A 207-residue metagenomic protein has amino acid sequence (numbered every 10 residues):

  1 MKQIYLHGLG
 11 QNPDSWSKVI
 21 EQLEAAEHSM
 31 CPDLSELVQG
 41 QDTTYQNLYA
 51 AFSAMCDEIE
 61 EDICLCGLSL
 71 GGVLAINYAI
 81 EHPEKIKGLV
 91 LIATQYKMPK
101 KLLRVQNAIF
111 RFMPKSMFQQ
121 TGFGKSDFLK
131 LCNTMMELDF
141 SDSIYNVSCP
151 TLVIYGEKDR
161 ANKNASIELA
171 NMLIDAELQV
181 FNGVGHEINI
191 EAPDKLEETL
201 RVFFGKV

Functional and structural regions predicted by a protein language model:
G8-Q11, S69: Active-site glycine-rich loops that stabilize anionic/oxyanionic intermediates across multiple enzyme folds
G10-K18: Serine-hydrolase catalytic-loop signature spanning alpha/beta hydrolases and amidase-signature enzymes
S17-E21, M30-C64, E198: Active-site loop/oxyanion-hole signature of alpha/beta-hydrolase fold enzymes
Y45, I76, I80-E81, K85-S116 (+1 more regions): Flexible "cap/lid" loop of the alpha/beta hydrolase fold
G67-G71, A75: Gly/Ala-rich beta-loop-alpha elbow adjacent to hydrolase catalytic centers
S116-D142, K158: Hydrophobic, aromatic-rich cap/lid helix
N146-V147, V153-Y155: Short beta-strand/loop motif that positions the catalytic acidic residue of the alpha/beta-hydrolase fold
V184-P193: Catalytic histidine-centered segment of alpha/beta-hydrolase-like enzymes
